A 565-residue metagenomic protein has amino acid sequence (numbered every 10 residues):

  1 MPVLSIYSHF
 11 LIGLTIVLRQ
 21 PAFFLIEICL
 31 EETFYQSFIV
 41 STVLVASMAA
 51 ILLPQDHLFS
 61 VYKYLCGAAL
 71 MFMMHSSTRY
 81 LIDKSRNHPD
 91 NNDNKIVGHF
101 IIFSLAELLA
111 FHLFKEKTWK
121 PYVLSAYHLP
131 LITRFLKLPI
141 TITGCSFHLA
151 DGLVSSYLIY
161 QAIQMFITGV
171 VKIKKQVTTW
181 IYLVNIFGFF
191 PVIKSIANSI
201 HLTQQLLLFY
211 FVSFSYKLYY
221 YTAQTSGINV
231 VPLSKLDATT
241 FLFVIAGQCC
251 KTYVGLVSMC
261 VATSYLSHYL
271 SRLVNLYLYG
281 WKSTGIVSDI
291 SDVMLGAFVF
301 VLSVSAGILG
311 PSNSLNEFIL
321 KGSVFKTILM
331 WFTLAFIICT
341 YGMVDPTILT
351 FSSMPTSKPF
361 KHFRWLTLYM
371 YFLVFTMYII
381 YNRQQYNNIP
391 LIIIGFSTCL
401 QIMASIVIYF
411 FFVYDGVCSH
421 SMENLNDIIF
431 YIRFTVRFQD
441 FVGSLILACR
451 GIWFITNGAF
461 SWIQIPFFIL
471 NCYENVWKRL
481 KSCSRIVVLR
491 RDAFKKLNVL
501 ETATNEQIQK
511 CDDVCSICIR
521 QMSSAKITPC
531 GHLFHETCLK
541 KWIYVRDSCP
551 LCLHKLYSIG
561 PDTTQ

Functional and structural regions predicted by a protein language model:
M1-F468, I559-Q565: Intrinsically disordered, compositionally biased regulatory regions that flank RING-type zinc-finger E3 ubiquitin
Y220, M354, V417, I455 (+8 more regions): General "foldedness" signal
C250, W281-G285, K478-R479, A503-Q565: RING-type zinc-finger domain of E3 ubiquitin ligases
S264, I338, S397, Q401 (+8 more regions): Amphipathic alpha-helical interface elements that mediate macromolecular binding in regulatory proteins
V417-C418, M422-V436, Q464-K526: Proximal pre-RING flanking segment of RING-type E3 ubiquitin ligases
R450, N457, R485, L489-D492 (+3 more regions): Hydrophobic alpha-helix feature that most strongly marks membrane-spanning transmembrane helices and their immediate
